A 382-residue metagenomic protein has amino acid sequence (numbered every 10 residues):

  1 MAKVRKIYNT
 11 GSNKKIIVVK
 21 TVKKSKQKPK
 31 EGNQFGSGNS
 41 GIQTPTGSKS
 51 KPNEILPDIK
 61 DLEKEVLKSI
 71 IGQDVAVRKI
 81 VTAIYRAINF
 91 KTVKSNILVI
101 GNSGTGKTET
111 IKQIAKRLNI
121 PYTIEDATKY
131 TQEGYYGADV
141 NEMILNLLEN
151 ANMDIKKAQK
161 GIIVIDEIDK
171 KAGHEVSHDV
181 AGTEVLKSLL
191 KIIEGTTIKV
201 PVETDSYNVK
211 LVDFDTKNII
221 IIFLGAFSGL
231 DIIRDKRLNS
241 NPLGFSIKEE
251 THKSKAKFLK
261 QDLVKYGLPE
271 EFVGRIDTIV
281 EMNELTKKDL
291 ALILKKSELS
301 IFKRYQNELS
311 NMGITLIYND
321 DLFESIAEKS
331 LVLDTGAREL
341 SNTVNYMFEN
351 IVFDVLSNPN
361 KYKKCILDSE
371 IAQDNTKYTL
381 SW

Functional and structural regions predicted by a protein language model:
A2-W382: AAA+ P-loop NTPase nucleotide-binding core of proteostasis motors
